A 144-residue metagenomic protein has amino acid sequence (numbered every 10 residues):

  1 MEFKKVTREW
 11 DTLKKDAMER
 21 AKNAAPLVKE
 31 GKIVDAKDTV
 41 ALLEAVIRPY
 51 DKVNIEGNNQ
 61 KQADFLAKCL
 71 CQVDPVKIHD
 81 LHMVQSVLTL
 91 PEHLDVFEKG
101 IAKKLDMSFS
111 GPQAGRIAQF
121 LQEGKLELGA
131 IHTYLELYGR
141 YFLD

Functional and structural regions predicted by a protein language model:
M1-D144: Conserved alpha/beta enzyme-core scaffold
